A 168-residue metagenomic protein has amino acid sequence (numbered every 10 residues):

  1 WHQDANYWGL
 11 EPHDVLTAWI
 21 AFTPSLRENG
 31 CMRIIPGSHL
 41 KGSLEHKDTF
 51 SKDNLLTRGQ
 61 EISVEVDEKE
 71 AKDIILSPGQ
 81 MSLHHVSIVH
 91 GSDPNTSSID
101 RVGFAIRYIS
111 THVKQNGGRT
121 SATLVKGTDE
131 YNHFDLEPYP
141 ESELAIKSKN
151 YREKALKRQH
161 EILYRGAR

Functional and structural regions predicted by a protein language model:
W1, M32-I34, T123-V125: Short clusters of hydrophobic/aromatic residues that line enzyme substrate/ligand-binding pockets
W1-Q3, V66-D67: Active-site glycine-rich loop that binds ribose-phosphate moieties when present
H2, G9-R27, I75-P78, L83 (+1 more regions): Short, conserved beta-strand element in jelly-roll/cupin
G9-E11, S43, S92, K114: Active-site-proximal flexible loops/turns
L10-D14, E65, T96-D100: A generic structural micro-feature
T17, S51, D100-R101: Glycine-rich, phosphate-binding/catalytic loops in enzymes
R27-D93: Double-stranded beta-helix
I88-R168: Non-heme Fe(II)/2-oxoglutarate
